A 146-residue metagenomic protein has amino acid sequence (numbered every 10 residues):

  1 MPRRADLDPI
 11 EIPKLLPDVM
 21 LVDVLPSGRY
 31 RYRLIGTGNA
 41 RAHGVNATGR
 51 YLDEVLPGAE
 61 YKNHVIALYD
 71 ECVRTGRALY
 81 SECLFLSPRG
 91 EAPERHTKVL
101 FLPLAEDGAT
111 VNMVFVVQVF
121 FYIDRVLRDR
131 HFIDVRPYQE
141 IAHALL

Functional and structural regions predicted by a protein language model:
M1-L56, N63, A67-L146: Intrinsically disordered, low-complexity terminal regulatory regions
